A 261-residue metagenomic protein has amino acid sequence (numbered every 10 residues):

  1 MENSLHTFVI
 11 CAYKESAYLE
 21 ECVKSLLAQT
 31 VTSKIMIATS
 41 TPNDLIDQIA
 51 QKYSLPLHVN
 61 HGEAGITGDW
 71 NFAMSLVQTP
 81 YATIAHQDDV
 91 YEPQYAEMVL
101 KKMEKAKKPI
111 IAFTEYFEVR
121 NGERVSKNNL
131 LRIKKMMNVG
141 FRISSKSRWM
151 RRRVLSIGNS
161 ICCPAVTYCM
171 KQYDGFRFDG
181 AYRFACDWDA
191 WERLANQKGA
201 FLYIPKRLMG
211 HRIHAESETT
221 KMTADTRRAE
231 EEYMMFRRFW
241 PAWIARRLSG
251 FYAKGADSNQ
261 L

Functional and structural regions predicted by a protein language model:
M1-S25: N-proximal low-complexity "stem/linker" segments adjacent to membrane-targeting elements
K24-S33: Short, acidic, metal-binding catalytic loop of nucleotide-sugar glycosyltransferases
I37-D47: A conserved acidic beta->alpha catalytic loop
N60-V77: Glycine-rich, basic loop-to-helix element that forms the pyrophosphate-binding segment of sugar-nucleotide handling
W70, Y91-V99, G122-E123, C186 (+1 more regions): Acidic donor-diphosphate engagement hotspot in glycosyltransferases and nucleotidyltransferases that stabilizes
A82: Short aromatic/hydrophobic "clamp" motif used to bind/position activated sugar donors
Q94-I133: Conserved donor NDP-sugar-binding/catalytic core segment of glycosyltransferases
N138-R228: Conserved nucleotide-sugar donor-binding catalytic segment
